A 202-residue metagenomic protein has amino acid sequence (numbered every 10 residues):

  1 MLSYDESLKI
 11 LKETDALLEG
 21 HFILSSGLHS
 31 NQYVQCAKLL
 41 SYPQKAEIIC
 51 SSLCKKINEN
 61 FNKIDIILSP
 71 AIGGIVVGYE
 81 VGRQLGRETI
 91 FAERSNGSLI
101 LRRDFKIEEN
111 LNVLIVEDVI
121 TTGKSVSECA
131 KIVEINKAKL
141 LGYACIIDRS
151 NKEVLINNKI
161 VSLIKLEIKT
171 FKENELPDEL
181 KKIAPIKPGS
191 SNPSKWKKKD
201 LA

Functional and structural regions predicted by a protein language model:
M1-A202: PRPP-associated nucleotide enzymes
